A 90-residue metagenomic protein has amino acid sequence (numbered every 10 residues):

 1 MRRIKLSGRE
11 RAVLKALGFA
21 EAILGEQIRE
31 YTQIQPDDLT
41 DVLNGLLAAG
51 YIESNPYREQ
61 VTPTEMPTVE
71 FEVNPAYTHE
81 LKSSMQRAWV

Functional and structural regions predicted by a protein language model:
M1-R2, E30, V69: Residues marking the start of alpha-helices
M1-V13: Short alpha-helical segments that sit at the start of domains
K5-L6, I34, V73: Alpha-helical hairpin
K15-F19: Short, locally clustered residues in the helix-turn-helix/winged-helix DNA-binding domain
A22-Y31: Short acidic, hydrophobic short linear motifs in intrinsically disordered regions
Q33-A49, E53-N55: Short amphipathic alpha-helical interaction segments
P56-T68: Short, Lys/Arg-rich nucleic-acid/phosphate-binding segment
T68-V90: Short, amphipathic alpha-helical interaction segments positioned at domain boundaries
